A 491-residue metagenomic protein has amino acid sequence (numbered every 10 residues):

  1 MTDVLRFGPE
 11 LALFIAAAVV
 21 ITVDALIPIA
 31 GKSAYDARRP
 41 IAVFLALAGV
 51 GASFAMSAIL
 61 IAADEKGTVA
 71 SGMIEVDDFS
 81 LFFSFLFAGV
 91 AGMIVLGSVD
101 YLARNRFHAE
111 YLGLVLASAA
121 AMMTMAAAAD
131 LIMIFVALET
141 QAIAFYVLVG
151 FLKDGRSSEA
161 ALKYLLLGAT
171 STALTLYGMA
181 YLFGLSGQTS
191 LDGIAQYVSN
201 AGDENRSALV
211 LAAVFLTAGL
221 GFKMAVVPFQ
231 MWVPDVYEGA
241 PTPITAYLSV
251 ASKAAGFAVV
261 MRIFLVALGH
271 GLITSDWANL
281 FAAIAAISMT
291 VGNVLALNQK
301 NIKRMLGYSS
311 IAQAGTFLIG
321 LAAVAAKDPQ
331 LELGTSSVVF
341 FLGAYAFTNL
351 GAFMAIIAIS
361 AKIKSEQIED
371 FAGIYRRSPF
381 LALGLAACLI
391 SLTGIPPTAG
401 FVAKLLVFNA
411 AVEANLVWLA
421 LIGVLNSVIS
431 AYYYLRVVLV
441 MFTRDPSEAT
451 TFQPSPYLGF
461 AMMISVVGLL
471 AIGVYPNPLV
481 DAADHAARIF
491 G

Functional and structural regions predicted by a protein language model:
M1-G491: Alpha-helical transmembrane segments of multi-pass membrane proteins predominantly involved in bioenergetics
